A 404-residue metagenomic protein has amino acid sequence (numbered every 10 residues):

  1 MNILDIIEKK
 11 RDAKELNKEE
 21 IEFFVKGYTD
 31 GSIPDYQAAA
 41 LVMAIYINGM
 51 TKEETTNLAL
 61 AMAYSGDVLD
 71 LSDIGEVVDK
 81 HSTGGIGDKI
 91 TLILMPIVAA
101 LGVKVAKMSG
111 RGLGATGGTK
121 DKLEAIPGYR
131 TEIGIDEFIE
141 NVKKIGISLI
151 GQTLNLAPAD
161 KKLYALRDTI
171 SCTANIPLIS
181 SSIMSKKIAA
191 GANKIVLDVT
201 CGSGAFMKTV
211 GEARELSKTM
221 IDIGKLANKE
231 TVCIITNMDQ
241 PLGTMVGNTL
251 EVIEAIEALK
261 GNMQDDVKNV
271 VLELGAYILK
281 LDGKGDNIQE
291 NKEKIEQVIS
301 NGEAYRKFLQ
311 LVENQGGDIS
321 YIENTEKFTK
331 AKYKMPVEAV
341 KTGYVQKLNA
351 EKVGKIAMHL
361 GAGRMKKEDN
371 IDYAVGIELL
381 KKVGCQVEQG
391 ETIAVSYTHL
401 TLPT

Functional and structural regions predicted by a protein language model:
M1-G87, A100, I126, K307-N314 (+1 more regions): Acidic, glycine/proline-rich low-complexity segments that act as flexible tails and inter-domain linkers
E8, I223, E230-I235, Q240-I371 (+1 more regions): A glycine- and small/hydrophobic-rich beta-loop-beta segment that serves as a flexible "lid/hinge" or phosphate-binding
E76-A99, V103-A115: Glycine/serine-rich anion-binding loops at beta->alpha junctions that coordinate negatively charged ligand groups
G112-Y129: Active-site-proximal loop->helix
I126-I145, I223: A glycine-rich helix N-cap at a beta->alpha junction
K143-A192: Phosphate/diphosphate-binding glycine-rich loops and adjacent basic-rich segments that engage nucleotide
M365-K366, E378, G384-Y397: Short hydrophobic beta/alpha edge segments that flank linear recognition/processing sites
T398-T404: Conserved small/polar residues in nucleotide/adenosyl-binding loops
